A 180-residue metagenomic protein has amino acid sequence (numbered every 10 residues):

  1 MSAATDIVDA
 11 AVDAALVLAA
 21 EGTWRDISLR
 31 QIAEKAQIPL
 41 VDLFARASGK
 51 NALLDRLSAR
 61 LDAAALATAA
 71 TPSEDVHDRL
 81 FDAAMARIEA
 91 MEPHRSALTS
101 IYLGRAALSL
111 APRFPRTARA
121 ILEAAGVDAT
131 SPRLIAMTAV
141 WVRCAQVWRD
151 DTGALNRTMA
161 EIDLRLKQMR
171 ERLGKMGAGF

Functional and structural regions predicted by a protein language model:
M1-D6, G179-F180: N-terminal intrinsically disordered/low-complexity leader segments
A4, A10, A14, L18-R56: Helix-turn-helix
A10, A14-G22, A64-T68, V140-D151: Solvent-exposed, amphipathic alpha-helical segments
A10, Q31, D82, A86 (+3 more regions): Amphipathic alpha-helical interaction segments
A19, A47, N51-A64, L98-I101 (+1 more regions): Alpha-helical DNA-contacting segments of helix-turn-helix folds
A67-G104, R113: Hydrophobic alpha-helical connector segments
R105-V142, A160-E161, L166: Amphipathic alpha-helical packing segments from all-alpha helical-bundle domains
D150-F180: C-terminal peripheral helix-coil segments that are non-catalytic and often amphipathic
